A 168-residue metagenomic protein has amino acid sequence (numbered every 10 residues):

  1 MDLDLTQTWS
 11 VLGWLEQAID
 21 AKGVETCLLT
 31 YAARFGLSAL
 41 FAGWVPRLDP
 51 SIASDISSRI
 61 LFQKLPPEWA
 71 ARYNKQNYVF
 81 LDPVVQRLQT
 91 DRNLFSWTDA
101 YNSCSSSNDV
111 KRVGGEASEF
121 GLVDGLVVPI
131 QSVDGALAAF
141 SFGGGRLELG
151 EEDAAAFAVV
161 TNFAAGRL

Functional and structural regions predicted by a protein language model:
M1-L12, G143-L168: Juxtadomain coupling helices with adjacent low-complexity linkers
W9, G13, A21-A33, V110-G114: Short amphipathic alpha-helical segments
A21-S54: Helix-loop-beta substructure at the N-terminus of cytosolic sensory domains that couple signal/ligand detection
R47, S103, S132: Positions that flank functional sites
I60-N108, G114-S118: Regulatory sensory and allosteric helical modules in signal-transduction proteins and certain transcription factors
G121, A136-A139, A164-A165: Alpha-helical bundle regulatory/interaction domains
D124-I130: Short hydrophobic beta-strand micro-motif common in sensory/regulatory domains
I130-G144: Sensory-domain boundary capping and coupling elements
